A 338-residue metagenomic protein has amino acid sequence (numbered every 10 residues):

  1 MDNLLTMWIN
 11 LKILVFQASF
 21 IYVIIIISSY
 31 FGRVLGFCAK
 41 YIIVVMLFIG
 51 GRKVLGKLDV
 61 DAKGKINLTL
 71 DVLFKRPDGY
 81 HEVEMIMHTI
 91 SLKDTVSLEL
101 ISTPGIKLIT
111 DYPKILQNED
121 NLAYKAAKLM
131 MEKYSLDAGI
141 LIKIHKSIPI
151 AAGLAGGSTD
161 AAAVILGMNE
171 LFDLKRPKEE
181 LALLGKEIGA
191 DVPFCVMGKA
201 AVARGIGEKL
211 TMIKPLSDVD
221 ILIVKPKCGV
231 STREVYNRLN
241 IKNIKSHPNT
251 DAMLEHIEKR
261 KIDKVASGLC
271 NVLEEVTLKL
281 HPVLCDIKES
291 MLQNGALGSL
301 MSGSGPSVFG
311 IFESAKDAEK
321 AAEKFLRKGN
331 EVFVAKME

Functional and structural regions predicted by a protein language model:
L4, L11-Q17, F31, L35: Short hydrophobic targeting helices and cationic amphipathic motifs that mediate membrane/organellar targeting
V45-A152, N169-E170, L174-E179, I206 (+2 more regions): ATP-binding N-lobe of GHMP and related small-molecule kinases
G56-D61, N67-M85, L174-G298, I311-E338: ATP-dependent small-molecule kinase catalytic core of the GHMP/sugar-kinase superfamily and closely related
P104-K114, V164, K261-L269: Short, basic/glycine-rich phosphate-binding loops at helix/coil junctions that contact nucleotide phosphates
K143-F172, A190, L297-F312: Glycine/serine-rich anion-binding loops at beta->alpha junctions that coordinate negatively charged ligand groups
